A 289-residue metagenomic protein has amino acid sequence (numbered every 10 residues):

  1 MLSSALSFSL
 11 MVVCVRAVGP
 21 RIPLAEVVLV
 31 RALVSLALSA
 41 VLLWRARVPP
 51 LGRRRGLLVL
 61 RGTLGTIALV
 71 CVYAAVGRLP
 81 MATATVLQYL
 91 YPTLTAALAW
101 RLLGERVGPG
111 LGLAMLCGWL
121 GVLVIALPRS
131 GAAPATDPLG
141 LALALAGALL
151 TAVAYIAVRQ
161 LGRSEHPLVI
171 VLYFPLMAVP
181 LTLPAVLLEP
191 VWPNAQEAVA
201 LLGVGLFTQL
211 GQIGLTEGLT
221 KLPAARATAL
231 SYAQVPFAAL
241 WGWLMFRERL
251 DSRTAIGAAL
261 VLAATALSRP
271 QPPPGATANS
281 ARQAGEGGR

Functional and structural regions predicted by a protein language model:
M1-S4, L43-Y73, P138-G147, W192-L210: Loop-to-transmembrane-helix transition segments
A5-V13, A40, G62-V70, P92-A97 (+8 more regions): Hydrophobic/small/kink-forming positions within alpha-helical transmembrane segments of polytopic membrane proteins
V13, S39, A132-P193, G214 (+1 more regions): Transmembrane alpha-helical segments that form core, pore/gating elements of small-molecule transporters/exporters
R21-I67, L150-A154, Y173-L188: Transmembrane alpha-helices of multi-pass small-molecule transport proteins
R21-L24, L29, L51-R54, L127-L149 (+2 more regions): Juxtamembrane helix-entry segments on the extracytoplasmic side of multipass membrane proteins
V30, A84-L90, L161-M177, Q212-L244: Helix-helix packing/entry segments at the starts of transmembrane helices
R47, P92-L116, P236-A255: C-terminal transmembrane-helix exit sites in multi-pass transporters
G110-R129, R253-P272: Hydrophobic transmembrane alpha-helices of multi-pass small-molecule transport proteins
